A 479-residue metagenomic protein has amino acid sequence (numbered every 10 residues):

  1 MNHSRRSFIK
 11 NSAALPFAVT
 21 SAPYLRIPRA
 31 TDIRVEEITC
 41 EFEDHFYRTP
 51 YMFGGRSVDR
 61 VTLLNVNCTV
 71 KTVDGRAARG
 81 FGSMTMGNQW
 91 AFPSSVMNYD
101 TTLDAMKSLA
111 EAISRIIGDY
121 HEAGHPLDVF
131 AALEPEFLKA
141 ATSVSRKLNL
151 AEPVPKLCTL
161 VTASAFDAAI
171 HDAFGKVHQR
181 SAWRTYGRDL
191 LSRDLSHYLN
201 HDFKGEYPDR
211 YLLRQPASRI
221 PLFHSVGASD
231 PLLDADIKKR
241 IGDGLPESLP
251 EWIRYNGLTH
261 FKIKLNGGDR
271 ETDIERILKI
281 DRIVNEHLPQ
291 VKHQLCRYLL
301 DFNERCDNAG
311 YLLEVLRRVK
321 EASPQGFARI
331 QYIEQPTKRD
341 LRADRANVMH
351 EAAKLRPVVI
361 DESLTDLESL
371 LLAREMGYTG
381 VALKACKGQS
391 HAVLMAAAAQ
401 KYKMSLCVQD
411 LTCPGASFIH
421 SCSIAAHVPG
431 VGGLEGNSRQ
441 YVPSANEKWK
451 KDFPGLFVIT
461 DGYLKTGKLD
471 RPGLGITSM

Functional and structural regions predicted by a protein language model:
M1-S4: N-terminal secretory signal peptides
S7-I27: N-terminal export signals
I27-N65: Short, Gly/Pro- and small/polar-rich lid/capping loops
T62-T72, G82-M84: Short beta-strand elements
A78-S192: Metal- or metallocofactor-binding catalytic centers and their adjacent structured scaffolds across diverse enzyme
V144-V315, I330-T337: Active-site-facing alpha/beta catalytic cores
I263-T412, A416-F418: Catalytic core of soluble alpha/beta enzymes
L411-M479: Flexible C-terminal active-site loop/helix
